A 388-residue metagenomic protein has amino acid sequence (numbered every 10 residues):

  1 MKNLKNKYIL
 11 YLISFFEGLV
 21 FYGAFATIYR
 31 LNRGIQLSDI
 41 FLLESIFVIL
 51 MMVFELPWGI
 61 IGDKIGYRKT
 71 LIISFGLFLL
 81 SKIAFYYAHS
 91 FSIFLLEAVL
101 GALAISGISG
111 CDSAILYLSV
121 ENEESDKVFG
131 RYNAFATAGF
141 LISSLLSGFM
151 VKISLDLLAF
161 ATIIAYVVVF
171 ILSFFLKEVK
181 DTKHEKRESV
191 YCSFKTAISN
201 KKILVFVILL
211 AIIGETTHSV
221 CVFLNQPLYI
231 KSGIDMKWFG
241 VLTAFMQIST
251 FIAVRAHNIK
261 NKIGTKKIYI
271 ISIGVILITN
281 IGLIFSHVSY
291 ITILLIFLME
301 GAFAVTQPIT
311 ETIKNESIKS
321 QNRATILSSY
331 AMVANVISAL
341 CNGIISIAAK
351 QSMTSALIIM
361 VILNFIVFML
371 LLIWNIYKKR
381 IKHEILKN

Functional and structural regions predicted by a protein language model:
M1-L4, K177-L209: Juxtamembrane intracellular "pre-TM" segments in multi-pass secondary transporters
K2-V53, K202-A244: Helix-loop boundary and gating motifs at the non-cytosolic
L4-K5, Y86-A98, L283-I296: Helix-loop junctions at membrane interfaces in 12-TM secondary transporters
L43, L56, R68, F223 (+1 more regions): C-terminal transmembrane bundle of multi-pass solute transporters/carriers
M52-H89: Conserved MFS/SLC helix-loop-helix module at the cytosolic interface between two early adjacent transmembrane helices
G76-S90, G274-H287: C-terminal ends and interior cores of transmembrane alpha-helices in multi-pass membrane transporters/permeases
V99-T137: Cytoplasmic helix-loop-helix junction between adjacent transmembrane helices in 12-TM secondary transporters
T162-R187, I373-L386: Helix-loop junctions on the cytosolic side of multi-pass membrane transporters, especially the intracellular loop
